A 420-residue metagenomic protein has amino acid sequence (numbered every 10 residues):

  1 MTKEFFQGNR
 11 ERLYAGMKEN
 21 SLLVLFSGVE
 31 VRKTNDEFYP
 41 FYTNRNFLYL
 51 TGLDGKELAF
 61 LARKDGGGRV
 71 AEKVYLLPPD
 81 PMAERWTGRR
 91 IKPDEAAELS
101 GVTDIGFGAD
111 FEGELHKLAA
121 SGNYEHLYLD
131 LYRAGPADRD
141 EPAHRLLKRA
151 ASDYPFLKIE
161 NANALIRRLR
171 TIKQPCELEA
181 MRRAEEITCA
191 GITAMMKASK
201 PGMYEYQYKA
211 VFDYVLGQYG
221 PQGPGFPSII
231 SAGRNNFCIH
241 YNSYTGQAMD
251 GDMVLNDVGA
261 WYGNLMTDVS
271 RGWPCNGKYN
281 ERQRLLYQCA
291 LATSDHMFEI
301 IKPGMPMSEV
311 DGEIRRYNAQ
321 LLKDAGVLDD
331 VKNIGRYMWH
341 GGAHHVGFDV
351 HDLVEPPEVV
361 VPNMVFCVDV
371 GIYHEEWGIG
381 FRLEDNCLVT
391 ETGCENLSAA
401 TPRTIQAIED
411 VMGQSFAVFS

Functional and structural regions predicted by a protein language model:
M1-S420: Active-site neighborhoods and metal-handling regions in enzymes and metal-associated proteins
